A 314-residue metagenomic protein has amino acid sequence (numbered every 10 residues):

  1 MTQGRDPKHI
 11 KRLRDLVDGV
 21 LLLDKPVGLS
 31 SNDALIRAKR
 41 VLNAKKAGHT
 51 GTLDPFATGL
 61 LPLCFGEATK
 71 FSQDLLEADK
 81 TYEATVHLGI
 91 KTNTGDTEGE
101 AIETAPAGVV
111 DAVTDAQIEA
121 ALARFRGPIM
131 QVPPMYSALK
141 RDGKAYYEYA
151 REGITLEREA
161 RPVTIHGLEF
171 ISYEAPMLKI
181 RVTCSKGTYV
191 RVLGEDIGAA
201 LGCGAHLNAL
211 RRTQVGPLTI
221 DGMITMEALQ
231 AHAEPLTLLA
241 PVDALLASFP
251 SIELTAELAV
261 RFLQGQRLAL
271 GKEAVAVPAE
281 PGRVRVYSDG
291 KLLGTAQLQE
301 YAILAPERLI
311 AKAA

Functional and structural regions predicted by a protein language model:
M1-P26, N32-H49, L53, A57 (+2 more regions): Accessory RNA 3′-end/elbow-binding domains used by RNA modification enzymes
G28, G66-K70, I90-K91: Short, charged/polar surface micro-motifs in flexible loops or helix N-caps
R40-A44, P62-F65, T155-G187, R191-G202: The conserved catalytic core of RNA pseudouridine synthases
L60-K70, L75-D79: Glycine-rich loop at the start of a catalytic domain that most often binds anionic cofactors/ligands
Q73-L88, L156-F170: Structural signature of FAD isoalloxazine-binding scaffolds in flavoprotein oxidoreductases
D74-M130: Acidic, low-complexity central loop/insert segments
